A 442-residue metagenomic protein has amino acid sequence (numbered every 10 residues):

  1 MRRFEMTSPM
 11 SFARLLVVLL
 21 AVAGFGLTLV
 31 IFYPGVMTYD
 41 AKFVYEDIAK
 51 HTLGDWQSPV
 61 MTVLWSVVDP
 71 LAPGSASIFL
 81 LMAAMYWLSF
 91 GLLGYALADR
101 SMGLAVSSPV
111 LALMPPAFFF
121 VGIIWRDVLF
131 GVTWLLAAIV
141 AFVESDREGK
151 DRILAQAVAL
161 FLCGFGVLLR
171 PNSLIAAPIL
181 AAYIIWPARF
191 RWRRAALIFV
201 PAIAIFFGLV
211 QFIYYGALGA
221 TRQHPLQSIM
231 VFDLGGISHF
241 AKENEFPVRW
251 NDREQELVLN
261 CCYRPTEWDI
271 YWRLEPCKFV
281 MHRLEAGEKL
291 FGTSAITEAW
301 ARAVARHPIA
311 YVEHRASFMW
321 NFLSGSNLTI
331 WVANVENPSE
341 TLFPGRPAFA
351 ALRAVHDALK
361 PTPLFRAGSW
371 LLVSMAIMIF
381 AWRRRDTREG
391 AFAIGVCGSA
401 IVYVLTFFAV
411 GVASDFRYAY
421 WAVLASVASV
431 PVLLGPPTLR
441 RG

Functional and structural regions predicted by a protein language model:
F12-L16, L93-P115, G131-V132, K150-I153: Transmembrane-helix signature of polytopic, membrane-embedded enzymes that assemble or transfer cell-envelope glycans
G26, A155-R170, A181-I184, F199-F206: Membrane-interface alpha helices of multi-pass inner-membrane proteins
V30, P59-T62, S66, L71-S75 (+5 more regions): Aromatic- and kink-enriched transmembrane "portal" helix at the membrane-lumen/periplasm boundary that abuts
I31-V44, T52-L64, V68, P73-A76 (+2 more regions): Extracytoplasmic catalytic/substrate-binding loops of multi-pass membrane glycan-assembly enzymes
A72-S77, Y311-C397: Membrane-interface anchor segments at the N-terminal boundary of transmembrane helices in multi-pass membrane enzymes
L80-R100, L136: Transmembrane-helix motifs of polytopic, lipid-linked glycan transferases
L92, G131-E148, A159-C163, I179-L180 (+1 more regions): Specific aromatic-rich, kink-prone transmembrane helix
G219-L342: Membrane-proximal stem/loop segments at transmembrane-domain junctions that anchor or position
